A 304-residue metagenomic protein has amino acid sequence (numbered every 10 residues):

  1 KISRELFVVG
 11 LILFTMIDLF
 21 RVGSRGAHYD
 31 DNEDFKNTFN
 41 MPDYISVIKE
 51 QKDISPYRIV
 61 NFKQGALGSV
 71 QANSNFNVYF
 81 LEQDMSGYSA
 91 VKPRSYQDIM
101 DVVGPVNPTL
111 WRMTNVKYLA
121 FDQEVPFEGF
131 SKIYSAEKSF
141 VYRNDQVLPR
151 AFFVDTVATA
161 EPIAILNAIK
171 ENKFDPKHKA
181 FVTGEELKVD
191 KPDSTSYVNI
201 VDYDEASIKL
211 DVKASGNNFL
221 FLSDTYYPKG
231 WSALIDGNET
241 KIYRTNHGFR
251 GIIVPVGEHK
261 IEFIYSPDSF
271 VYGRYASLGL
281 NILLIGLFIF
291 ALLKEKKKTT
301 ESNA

Functional and structural regions predicted by a protein language model:
K1-Y197, Y203-K209, N217, F221-S223 (+2 more regions): Conserved luminal/periplasmic juxtamembrane motif of membrane-embedded glycan-processing enzymes
K177-A304: Active-site-proximal, structured, solvent-exposed surfaces of multi-pass membrane proteins that position macromolecular
